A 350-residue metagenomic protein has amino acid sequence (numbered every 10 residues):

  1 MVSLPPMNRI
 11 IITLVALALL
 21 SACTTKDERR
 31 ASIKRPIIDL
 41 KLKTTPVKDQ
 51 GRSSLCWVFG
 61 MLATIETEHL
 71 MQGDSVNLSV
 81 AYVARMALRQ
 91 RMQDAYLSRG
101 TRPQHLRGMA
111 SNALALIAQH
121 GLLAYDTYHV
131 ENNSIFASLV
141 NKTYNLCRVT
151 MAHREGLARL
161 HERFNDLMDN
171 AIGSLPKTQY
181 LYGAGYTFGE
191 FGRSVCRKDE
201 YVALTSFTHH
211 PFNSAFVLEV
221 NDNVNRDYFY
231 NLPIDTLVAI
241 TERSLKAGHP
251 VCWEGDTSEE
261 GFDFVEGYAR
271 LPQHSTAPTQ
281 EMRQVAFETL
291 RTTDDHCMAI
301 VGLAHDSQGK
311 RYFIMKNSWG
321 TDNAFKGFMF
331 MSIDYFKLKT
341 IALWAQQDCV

Functional and structural regions predicted by a protein language model:
V2-S3: Short, positively charged and aromatic/hydrophobic N-terminal segments
N8-L14: Sec-dependent signal peptide recognition, specifically the positively charged N-region followed immediately by
S21-A22: C-terminal motif of bacterial Sec signal peptides marking the signal peptidase cleavage site
D27, L40, H161-V350: Active-site signature of cysteine proteases
L42-S54, L97-H105, V224-N231, I240-T241 (+1 more regions): Second-shell loop/turn segments in exported
W57-H69: Alpha-helical support elements that line or immediately flank enzyme active sites and cofactor-binding pockets
V58, Y82-R85, A113-L116, A124-D126 (+4 more regions): Structural recognition of the beta-strand scaffold that forms the well-ordered cores of secreted hydrolase catalytic
L78-Y182: Papain-like cysteine protease catalytic cores
